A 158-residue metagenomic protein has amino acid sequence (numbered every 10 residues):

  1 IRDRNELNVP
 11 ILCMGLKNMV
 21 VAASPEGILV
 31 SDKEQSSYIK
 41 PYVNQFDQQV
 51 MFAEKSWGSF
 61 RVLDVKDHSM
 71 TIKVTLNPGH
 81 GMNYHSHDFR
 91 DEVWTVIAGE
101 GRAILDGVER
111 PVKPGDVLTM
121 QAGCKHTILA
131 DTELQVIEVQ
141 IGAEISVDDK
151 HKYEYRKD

Functional and structural regions predicted by a protein language model:
I1-T95, E100-I104, E109-L118, T127 (+1 more regions): Left-handed beta-helix
F46-Q48, A53, T127-D158: Double-stranded beta-helix
Q121-G123: Extracellular beta-helix/beta-solenoid repeat scaffolds
